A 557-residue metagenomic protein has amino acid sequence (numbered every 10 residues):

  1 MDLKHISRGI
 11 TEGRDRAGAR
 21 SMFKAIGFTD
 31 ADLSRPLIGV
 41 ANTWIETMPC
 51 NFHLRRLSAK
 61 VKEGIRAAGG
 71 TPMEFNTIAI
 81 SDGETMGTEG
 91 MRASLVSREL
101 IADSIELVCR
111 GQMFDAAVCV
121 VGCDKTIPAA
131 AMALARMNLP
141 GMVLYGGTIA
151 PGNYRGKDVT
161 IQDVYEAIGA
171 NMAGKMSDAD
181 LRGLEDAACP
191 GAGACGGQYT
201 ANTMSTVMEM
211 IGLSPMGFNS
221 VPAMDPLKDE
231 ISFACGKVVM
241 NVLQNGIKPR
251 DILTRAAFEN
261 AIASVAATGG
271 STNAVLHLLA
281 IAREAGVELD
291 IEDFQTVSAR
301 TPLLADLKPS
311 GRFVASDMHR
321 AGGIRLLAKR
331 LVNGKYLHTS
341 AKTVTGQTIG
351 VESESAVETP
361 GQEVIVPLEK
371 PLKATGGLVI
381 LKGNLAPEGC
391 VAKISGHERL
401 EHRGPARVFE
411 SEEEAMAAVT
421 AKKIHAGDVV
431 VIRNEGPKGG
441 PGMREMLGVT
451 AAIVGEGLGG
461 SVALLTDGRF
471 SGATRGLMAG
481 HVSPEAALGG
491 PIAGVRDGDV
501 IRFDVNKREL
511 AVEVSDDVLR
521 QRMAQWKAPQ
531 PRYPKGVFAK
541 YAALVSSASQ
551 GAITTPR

Functional and structural regions predicted by a protein language model:
M1-F52, L57-I78, G83-E84, E89-S94 (+4 more regions): Catalytic or ion-coupling anion/metal-binding cores of large enzyme and transporter domains
I65, S104-V108: Glycine-rich, N-terminal phosphate-binding loop and its surrounding beta-alpha-beta segment
S94-D103: Glycine-rich, highly charged phosphate/nucleotide-binding loops
V108-A130, M142-Y145: A short, small-residue-rich loop immediately preceding and capping a beta-strand
